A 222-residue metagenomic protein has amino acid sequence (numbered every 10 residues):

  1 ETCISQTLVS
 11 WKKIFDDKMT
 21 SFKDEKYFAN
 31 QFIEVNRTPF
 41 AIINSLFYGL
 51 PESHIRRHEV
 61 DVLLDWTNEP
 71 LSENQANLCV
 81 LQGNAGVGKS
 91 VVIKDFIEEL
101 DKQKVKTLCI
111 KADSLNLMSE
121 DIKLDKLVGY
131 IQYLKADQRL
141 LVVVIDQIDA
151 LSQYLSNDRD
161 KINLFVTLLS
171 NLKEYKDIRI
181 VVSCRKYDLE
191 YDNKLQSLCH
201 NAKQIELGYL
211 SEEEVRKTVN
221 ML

Functional and structural regions predicted by a protein language model:
E1-N84, V91-E98, T218: Charged, amphipathic alpha-helical interface modules that flank catalytic cores or transmembrane segments and mediate
A76-V80, K106-T107, L140-V142: Residue-level preference for the first positions of well-ordered beta-strands
C79-V105, R185-S197: P-loop NTPase Walker A phosphate-binding motif
L100-L117: Conserved catalytic segments around the Walker B and adjacent sensor/switch elements of P-loop NTPase domains
S114-N116, D149-A150, K186-E190, L210-V215: Conserved nucleotide-binding/hydrolysis micro-motifs of P-loop NTPases
Y133-I162: Conserved P-loop NTPase "ATPase switch" module shared by AAA+ and STAND
L169-K194: Sensor-1/coupling segment of RecA-like P-loop NTPase cores
A202-L222: Conserved small helical "lid"/interfacial subdomain of P-loop NTPases
